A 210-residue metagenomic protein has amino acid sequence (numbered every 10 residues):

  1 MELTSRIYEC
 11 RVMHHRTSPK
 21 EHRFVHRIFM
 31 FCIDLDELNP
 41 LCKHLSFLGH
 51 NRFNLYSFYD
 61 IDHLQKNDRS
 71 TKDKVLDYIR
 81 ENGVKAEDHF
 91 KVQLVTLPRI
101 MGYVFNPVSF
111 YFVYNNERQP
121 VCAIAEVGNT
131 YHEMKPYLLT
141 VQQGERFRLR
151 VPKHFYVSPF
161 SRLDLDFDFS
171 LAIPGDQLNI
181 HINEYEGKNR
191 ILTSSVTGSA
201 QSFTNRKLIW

Functional and structural regions predicted by a protein language model:
M1-W210: Mature, function-bearing regions of proteins
